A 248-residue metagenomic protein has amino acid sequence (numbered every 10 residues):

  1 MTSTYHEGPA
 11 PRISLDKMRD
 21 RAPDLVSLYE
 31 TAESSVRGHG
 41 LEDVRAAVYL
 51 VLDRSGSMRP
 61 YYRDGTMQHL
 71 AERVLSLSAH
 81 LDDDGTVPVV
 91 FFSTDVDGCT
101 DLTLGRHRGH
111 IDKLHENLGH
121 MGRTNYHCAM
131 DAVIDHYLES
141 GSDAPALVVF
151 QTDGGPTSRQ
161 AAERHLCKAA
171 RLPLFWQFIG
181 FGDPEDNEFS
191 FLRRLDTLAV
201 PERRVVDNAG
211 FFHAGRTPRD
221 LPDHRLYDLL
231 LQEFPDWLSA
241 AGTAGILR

Functional and structural regions predicted by a protein language model:
Y5-Y49, S55-G65: Acidic, polar low-complexity linker/tail segments
R21-L28, R63-M67, G122-M130, D223-L231: Phosphate/oxyanion-binding active-site loops and adjacent basic polyanion-contact surfaces
V44-D101, V148: Von Willebrand factor
S55, A161-R164, A170-R171: A charge-rich, low-complexity, intrinsically flexible signal that marks solvent-exposed coils, linkers, repeats
S57-M58, V96-G98, G154-R159, P184-E185: Short acidic, S/G/P-rich loop/turn micro-motifs used as interaction or catalytic elements
H80-L81, D135-A144, C167-A170, I246-L247: Surface-exposed acidic, glycine-flexible loop patches that form ligand/cofactor-binding and adhesion interfaces
D112-P145, P156-S158, G182-S190: Von Willebrand factor
A170-R248: Von Willebrand factor type A / integrin I
